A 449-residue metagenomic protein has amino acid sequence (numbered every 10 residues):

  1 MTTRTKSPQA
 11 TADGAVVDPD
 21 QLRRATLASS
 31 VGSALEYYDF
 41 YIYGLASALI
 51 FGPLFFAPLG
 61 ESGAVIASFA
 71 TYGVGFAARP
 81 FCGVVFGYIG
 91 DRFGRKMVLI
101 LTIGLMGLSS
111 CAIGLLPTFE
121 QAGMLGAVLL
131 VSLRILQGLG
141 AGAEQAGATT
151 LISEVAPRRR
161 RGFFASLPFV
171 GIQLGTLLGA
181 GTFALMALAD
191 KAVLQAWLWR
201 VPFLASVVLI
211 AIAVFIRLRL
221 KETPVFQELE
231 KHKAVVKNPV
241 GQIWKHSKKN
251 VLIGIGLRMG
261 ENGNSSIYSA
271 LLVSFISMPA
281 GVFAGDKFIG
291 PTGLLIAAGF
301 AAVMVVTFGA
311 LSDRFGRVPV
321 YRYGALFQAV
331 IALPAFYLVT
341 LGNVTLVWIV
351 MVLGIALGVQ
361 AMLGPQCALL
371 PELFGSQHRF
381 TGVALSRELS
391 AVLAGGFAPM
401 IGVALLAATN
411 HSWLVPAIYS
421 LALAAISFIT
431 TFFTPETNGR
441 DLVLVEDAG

Functional and structural regions predicted by a protein language model:
G44-L45, K248-A301, G395-P399: Extracytoplasmic gate region of multi-pass secondary transporters
S47-F81: Extracellular/periplasmic helix-loop-helix junction of adjacent transmembrane segments in MFS-like secondary
G83-R95, M304-R317: Helix-to-loop junctions at the C-terminal end of transmembrane segments in multipass secondary transporters
R92-I103, R314-L326: Cytoplasmic membrane-interface "Motif A"-like loop-to-helix N-cap segments of 12-TM Major Facilitator Superfamily
G104-A122, L326-G342: C-terminal ends and interior cores of transmembrane alpha-helices in multi-pass membrane transporters/permeases
G162-A187, R387-A398: Glycine-rich segments within core transmembrane alpha-helices of 12-TM secondary carriers
A213-L220, L421-A448: Multi-pass alpha-helical transporter architecture, strongest for 12-TM Major Facilitator/SLC carriers used
P319-P365: C-terminal transmembrane helical hairpin of 12-TM major facilitator-type secondary transporters
